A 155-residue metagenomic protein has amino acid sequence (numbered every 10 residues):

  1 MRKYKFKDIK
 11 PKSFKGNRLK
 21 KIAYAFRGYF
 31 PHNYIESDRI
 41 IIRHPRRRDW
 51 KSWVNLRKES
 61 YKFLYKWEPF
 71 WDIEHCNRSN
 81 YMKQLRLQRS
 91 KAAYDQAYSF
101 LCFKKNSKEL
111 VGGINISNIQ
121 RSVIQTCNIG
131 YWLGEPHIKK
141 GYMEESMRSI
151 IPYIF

Functional and structural regions predicted by a protein language model:
R2-P136: GNAT-family acyltransferases
Y131-W132, K139-Y153: Conserved acetyl-CoA-binding loop-helix of GNAT-fold acetyltransferases
